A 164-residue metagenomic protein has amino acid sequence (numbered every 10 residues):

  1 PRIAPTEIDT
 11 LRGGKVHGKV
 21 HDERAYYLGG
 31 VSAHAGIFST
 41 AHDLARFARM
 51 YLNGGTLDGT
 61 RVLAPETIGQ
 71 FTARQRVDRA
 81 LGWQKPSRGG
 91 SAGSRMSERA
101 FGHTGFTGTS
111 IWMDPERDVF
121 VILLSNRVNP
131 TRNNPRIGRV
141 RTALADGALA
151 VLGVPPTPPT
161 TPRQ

Functional and structural regions predicted by a protein language model:
P1-R99: Short, surface-exposed loop or secondary-structure junction motifs that flank catalytic or metal-binding residues
G18, G105-G108: Glycine-centered small-residue hotspots that permit tight backbone geometry or close packing
G36, A100, T107-F120: Short, surface-exposed beta-strand/loop micro-motifs that present aromatic residues
A41-A45, P115, T142-D146: A structural signal for well-ordered alpha-helical segments within the folded catalytic domains of diverse enzymes
N53-L57, E66-T67, T72-V77, R88-S94 (+1 more regions): Short, gly/Ser/Thr-rich active-site loops of penicillin-recognizing serine hydrolases
G102-H103, R136: Residue-level signature of the cytosolic catalytic core of signaling kinases
